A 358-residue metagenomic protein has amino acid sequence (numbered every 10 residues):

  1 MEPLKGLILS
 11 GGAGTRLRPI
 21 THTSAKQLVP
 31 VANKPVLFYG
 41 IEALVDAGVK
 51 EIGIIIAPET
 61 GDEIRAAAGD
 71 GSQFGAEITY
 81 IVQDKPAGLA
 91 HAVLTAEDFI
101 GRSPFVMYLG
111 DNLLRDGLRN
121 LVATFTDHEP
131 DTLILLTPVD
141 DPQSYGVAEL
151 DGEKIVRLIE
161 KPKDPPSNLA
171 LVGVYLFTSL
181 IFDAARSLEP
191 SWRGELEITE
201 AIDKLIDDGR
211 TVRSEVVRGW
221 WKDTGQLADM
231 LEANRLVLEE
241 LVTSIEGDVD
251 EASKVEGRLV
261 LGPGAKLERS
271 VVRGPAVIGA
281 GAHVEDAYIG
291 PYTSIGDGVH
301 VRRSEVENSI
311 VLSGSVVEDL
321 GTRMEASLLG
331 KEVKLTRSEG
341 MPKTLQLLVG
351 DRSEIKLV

Functional and structural regions predicted by a protein language model:
M1, L180, S187-V358: Left-handed beta-helix
M1-I8, R16-H22, V29-P30, K34-L109 (+5 more regions): Conserved N-terminal catalytic core of the sugar/cofactor nucleotidyltransferase
G12, D111, P138, Q226: Active-site glycine-centered loops adjacent to acidic/histidine catalytic or metal-binding residues that shape
G12, E59, S179-L180, A228: Alpha-helix/helix-capping structural signal
L28, A148-L150, S214: A structural signal for short hydrophobic beta-strand segments in well-ordered beta-sheet cores
V29, V174-Y175, D223: Residues that recognize and position ribonucleotide moieties
I81-Q83, L135, E215-V217: Conserved beta-strand termini and adjacent loop/short-helix elements that scaffold enzyme active sites in alpha/beta
L114-E189: Conserved core of the sugar-phosphate nucleotidyltransferase
